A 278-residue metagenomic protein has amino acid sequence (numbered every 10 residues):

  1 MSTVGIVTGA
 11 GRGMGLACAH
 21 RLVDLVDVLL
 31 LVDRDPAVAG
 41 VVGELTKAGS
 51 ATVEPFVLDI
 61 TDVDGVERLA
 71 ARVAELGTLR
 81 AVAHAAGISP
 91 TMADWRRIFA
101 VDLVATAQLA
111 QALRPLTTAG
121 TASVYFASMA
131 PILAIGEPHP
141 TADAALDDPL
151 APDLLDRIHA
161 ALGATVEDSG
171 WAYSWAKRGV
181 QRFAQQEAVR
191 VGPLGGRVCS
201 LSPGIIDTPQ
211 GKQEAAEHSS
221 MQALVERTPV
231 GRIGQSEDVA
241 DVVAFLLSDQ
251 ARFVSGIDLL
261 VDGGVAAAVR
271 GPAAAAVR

Functional and structural regions predicted by a protein language model:
G11-G13: Conserved glycine-rich cofactor-binding loop
L25-G40: Conserved glycine-rich Rossmann-like NAD(P)H-binding loop of the short-chain dehydrogenase/reductase
L45-D64: Rossmann-fold cofactor-recognition segment
A83-P90, G264: Conserved NAD(P)H cofactor-binding loop of Rossmann-fold oxidoreductase domains
G87-M92, A122-P193, I205: Catalytic loop of short-chain dehydrogenase/reductase
G192, R197, V254-G256: Short, small/polar-rich loop/turn modules that mediate ligand/substrate recognition or access, typified
R232-V261, A266: C-terminal substrate-recognition "lid" of short-chain dehydrogenase/reductases
